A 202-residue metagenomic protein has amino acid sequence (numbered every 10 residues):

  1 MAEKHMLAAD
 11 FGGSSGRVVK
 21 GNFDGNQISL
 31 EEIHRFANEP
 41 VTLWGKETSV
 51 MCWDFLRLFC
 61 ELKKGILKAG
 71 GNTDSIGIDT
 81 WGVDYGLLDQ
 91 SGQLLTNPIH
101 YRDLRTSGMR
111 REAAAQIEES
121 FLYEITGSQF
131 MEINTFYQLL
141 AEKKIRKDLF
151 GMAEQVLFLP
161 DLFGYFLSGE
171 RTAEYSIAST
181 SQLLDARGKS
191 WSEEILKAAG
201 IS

Functional and structural regions predicted by a protein language model:
M1-T96, E124, M152: N-terminal glycine/serine-rich phosphate-binding loop of ATP-dependent small-molecule kinases, especially carbohydrate
F11-G13, Y123-S202: Gly/Ser/Thr-rich active-site cleft segment
S29, L56, C60-K68, R111 (+3 more regions): Replace "anionic and nucleotidyl ligands
T42-K46, G108-E112, L183-D185: Short, charged, surface-exposed secondary-structure boundary motifs
F55-L58, L62, T106, T135 (+1 more regions): Conserved donor sugar-nucleotide recognition element shared by glycan-biosynthetic enzymes
L56-R57, A115-M131: A polyampholytic, Gly/Pro-enriched intrinsically disordered region
I99: Surface "functional belts" at beta-alpha junctions
D103: Carbohydrate-associated surface elements
